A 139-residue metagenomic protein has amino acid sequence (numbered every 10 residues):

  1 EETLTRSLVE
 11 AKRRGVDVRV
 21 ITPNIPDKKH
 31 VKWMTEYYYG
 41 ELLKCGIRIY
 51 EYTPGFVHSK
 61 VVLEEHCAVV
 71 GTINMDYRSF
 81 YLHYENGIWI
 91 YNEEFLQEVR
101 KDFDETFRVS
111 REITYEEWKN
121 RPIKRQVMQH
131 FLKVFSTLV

Functional and structural regions predicted by a protein language model:
E1-V139: PLD/PLD-like phosphodiesterase catalytic module centered on the HKD motif
